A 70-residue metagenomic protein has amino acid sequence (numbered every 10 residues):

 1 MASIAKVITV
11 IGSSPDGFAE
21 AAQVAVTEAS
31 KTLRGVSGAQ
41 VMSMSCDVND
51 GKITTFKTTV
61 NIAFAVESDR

Functional and structural regions predicted by a protein language model:
M1-A2, I62: Short N-terminal signal/transit or membrane-insertion segments and the immediately adjacent low-complexity/disordered
A2-S37: Short, well-ordered alpha-helical segments
I4-V7, M42, R70: N-terminal presequence-like segments and the immediate start of the first folded domain
A5, V36-A39, I53-T59: Short connector loops at helix/strand junctions that flank enzyme active sites, especially segments positioning acidic
I8-V10, M44, T58-F64: A structural signal for short, well-ordered beta-strand segments
G17, C46, A65-D69: Generic "edge-of-domain/loop-turn" microfeature
A39-V48: Short, conserved loop-to-beta-strand elements that form functional interface hotspots
G51-R70: C-terminal structural segments of small proteins and small subunits
